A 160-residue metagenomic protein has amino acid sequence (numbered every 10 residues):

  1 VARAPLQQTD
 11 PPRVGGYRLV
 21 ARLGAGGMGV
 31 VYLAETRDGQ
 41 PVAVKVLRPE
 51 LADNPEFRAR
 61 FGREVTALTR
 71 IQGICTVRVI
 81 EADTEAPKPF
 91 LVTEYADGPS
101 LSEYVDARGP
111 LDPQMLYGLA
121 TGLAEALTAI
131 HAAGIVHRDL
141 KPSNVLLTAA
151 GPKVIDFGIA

Functional and structural regions predicted by a protein language model:
L19-G26, V31: Protein kinase glycine-rich loop
E35-P41: Conserved N-lobe loop of protein kinases adjacent to the ATP-binding glycine-rich P-loop
R48-R70: AlphaC helix of the eukaryotic protein kinase fold
A82: Activation-segment/catalytic-loop signature of the eukaryotic protein kinase fold
A86-S100, Y104: Conserved short submotifs of the Hanks-type protein kinase catalytic core that shape the nucleotide-binding pocket
L119-A120: Activation segment signature within eukaryotic-like protein kinase domains
L123-I135: Protein kinase catalytic-loop region centered on the HRD/HxD motif
